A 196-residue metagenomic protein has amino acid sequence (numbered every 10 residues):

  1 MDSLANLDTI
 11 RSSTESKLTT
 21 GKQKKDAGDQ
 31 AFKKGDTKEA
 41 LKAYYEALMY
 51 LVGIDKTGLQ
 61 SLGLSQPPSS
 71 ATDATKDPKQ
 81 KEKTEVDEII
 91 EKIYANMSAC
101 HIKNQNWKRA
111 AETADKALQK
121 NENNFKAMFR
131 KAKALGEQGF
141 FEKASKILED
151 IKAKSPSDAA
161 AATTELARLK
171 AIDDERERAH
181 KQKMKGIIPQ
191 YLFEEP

Functional and structural regions predicted by a protein language model:
R11, L18-T19, T84-E88, E122 (+1 more regions): Residue signature of alpha-solenoid helical repeat architecture, marking inter-repeat boundaries and helix-start
K38, E46-A127: Alpha-helical adaptor scaffolds
I54, N124, F141, D158-A159: Residue-level recognition of tetratricopeptide repeat
P67-E88, I93-Y94, S98-C100, K143-K146 (+1 more regions): Alpha-helical linker/edge segments of TPR/alpha-solenoid repeat scaffolds and analogous pre-/post-domain helices
